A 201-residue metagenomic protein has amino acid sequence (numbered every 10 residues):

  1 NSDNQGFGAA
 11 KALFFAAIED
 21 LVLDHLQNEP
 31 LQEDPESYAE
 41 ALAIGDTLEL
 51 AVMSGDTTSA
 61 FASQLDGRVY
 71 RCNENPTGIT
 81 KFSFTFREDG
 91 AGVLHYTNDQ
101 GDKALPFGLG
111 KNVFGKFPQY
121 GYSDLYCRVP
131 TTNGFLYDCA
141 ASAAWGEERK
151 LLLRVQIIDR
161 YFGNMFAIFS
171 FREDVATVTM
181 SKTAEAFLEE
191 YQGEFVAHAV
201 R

Functional and structural regions predicted by a protein language model:
N1-L136, I157-R201: Catalytic loop of the DD-peptidase/beta-lactamase superfamily, centered on the K-T-G motif and neighboring
P130-R154: Extended, loop-rich substrate-binding clefts of extracytoplasmic carbohydrate-active enzymes
